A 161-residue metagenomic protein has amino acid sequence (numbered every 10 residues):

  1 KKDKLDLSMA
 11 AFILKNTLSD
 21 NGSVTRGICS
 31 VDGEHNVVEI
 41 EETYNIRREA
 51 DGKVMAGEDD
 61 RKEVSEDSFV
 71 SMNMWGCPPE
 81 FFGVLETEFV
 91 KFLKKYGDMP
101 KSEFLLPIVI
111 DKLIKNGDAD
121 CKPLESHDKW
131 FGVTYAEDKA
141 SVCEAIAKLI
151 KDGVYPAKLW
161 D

Functional and structural regions predicted by a protein language model:
K1-W75: Conserved core of the sugar-phosphate nucleotidyltransferase
I13, P78, Y135: Residue-level signal for inorganic ion chemistry
N21, T87-E88, A145: Residue-level signal for well-ordered alpha-helical positions
A56-E63, D111-S126: Glycine-rich loop/turn
M74-L85: Conserved nucleotide-sugar donor-binding and metal-coordinating catalytic region shared by glycosyltransferases
M74-W75, E103, G132: Residues that recognize and position ribonucleotide moieties
E86-A119: A C-terminal functional module that forms or caps the active site or interfaces directly with catalytic machinery
K115, D120, D128-D161: Hydrophobic helical membrane-anchoring modules
